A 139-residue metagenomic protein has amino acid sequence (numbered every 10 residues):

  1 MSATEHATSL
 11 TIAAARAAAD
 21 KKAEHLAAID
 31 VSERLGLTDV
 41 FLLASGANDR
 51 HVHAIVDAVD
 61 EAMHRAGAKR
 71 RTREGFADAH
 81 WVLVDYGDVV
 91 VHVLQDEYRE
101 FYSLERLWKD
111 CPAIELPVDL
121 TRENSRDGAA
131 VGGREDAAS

Functional and structural regions predicted by a protein language model:
M1-E33, A47-A54, E61, A66 (+3 more regions): Long, contiguous binding/interaction regions
G36: P-loop NTPase catalytic core of nucleic-acid-dependent motor ATPases
D39-V40, W81: A short beta-alpha structural unit
V40-G46: Short glycine-rich or small-residue beta-strand-to-loop segments that form or flank ligand, phosphate, metal/Fe-S
K69: Extended, positively charged loop/linker patches that create polyanion-binding surfaces
V84-Y86: Active-site beta-strand termini and strand-to-loop segments that position acidic
V89: Active-site beta-strand-loop-beta-strand hairpin of nuclease catalytic cores that positions key catalytic residues
